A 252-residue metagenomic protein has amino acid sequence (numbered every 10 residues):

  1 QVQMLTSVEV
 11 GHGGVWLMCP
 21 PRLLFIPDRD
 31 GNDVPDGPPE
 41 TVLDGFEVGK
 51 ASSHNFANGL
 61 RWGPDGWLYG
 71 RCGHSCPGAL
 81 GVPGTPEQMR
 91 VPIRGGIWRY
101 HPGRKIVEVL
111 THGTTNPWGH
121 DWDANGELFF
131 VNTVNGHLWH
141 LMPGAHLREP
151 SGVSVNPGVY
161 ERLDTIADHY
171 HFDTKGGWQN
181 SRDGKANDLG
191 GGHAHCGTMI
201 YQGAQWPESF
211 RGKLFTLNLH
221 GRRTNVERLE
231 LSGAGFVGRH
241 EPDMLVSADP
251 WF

Functional and structural regions predicted by a protein language model:
Q1-F252: Beta-propeller domains with acidic blade repeats across secreted/periplasmic ectodomains and cytosolic WD/CNH propellers
